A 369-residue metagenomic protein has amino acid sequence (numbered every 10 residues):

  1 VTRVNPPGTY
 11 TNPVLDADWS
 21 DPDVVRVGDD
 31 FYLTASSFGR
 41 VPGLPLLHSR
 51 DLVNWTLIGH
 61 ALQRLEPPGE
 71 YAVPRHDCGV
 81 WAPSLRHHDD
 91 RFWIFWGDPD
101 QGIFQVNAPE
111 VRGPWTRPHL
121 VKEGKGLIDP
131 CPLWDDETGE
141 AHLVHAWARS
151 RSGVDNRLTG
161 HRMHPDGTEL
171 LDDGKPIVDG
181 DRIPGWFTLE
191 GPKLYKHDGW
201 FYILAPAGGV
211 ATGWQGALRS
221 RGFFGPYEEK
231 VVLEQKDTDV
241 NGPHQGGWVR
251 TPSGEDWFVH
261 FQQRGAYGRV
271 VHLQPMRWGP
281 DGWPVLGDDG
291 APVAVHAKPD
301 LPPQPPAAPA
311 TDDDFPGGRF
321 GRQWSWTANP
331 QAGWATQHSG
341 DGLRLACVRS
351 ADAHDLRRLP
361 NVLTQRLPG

Functional and structural regions predicted by a protein language model:
V1-G369: Carbohydrate-active catalytic/glycan-binding domains of CAZyme proteins, especially the secreted or lumenal ectodomains
